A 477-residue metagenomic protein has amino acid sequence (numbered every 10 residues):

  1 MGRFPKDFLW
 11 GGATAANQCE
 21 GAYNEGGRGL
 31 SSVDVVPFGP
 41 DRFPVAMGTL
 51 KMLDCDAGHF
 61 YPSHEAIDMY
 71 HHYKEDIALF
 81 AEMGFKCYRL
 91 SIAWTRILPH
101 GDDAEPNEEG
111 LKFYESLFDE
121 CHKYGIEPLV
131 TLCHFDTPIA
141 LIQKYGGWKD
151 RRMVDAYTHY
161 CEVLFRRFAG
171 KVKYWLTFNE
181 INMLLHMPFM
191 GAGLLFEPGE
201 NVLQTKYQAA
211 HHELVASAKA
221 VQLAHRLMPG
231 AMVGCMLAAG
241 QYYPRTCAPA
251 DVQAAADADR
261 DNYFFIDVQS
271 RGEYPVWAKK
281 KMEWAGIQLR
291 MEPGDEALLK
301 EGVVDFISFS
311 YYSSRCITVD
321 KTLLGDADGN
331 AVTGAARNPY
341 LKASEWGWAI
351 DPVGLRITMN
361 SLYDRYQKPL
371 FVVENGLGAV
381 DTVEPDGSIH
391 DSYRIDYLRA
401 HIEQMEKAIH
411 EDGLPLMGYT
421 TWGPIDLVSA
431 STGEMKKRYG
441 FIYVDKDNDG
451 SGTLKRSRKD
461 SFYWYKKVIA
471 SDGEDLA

Functional and structural regions predicted by a protein language model:
M1-A57, A81, H100-D102, L111-A477: Active-site region of glycoside hydrolase catalytic domains
G58-H72, K149-R152: Active-site mouth loops of central-metabolism enzymes
S63, Y70, G101-A104, E345: Short, flexible active-site loop motifs that bind/organize anionic cofactors or intermediates
H72-A93, E301-F306: Catalytic domains of carbohydrate-active enzymes, especially glycoside hydrolases
I92-P106: Glycine-rich, proline-tolerant flexible connector loops at the mouths of alpha/beta enzymes
